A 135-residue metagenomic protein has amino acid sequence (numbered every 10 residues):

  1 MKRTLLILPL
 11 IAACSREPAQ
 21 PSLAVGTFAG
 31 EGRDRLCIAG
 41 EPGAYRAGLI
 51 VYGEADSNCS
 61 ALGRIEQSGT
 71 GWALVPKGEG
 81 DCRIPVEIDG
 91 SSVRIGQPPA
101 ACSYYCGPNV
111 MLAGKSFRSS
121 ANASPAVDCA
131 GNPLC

Functional and structural regions predicted by a protein language model:
M1-I7: Sec-dependent signal peptide recognition, specifically the positively charged N-region followed immediately by
I11-A13: C-terminal motif of bacterial Sec signal peptides marking the signal peptidase cleavage site
S15-E17: Bacterial signal peptide processing site
Q20-A29, G43-G48, Q67-V75, R94: Short, hydrophobic/aromatic-rich segments at coil-to-beta transitions
Q20-L36, G114-S120, S124-L134: Tryptophan-anchored aromatic micro-motifs
D34-G69, L134-C135: N-terminal glycine/threonine-rich, aromatic-flanked beta-hairpin/loop signature
G53-P99: Contiguous, well-ordered beta-strand patches that form the walls/edges of small beta-barrel/beta-sandwich domains
D81-D128: Surface-exposed, polar helix/loop patches in the mature regions of secreted/periplasmic/lumenal proteins that form
